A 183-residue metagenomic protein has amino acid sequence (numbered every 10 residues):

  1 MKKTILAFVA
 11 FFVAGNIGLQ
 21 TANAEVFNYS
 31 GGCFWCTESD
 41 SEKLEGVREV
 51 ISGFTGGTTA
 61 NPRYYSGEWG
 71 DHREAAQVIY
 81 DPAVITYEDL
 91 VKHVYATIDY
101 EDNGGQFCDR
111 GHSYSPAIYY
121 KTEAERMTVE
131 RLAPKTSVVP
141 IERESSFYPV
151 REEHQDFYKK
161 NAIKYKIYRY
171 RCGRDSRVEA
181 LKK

Functional and structural regions predicted by a protein language model:
M1-T4: Positively charged n-region of N-terminal signal peptides that target proteins for export
F12-V13, Y165: Alpha-helical transmembrane segments and their juxtamembrane interfaces
A14-T21: C-terminal segment of classical bacterial N-terminal signal peptides
A22-K183: Flexible coil/turn and secondary-structure edge motifs
